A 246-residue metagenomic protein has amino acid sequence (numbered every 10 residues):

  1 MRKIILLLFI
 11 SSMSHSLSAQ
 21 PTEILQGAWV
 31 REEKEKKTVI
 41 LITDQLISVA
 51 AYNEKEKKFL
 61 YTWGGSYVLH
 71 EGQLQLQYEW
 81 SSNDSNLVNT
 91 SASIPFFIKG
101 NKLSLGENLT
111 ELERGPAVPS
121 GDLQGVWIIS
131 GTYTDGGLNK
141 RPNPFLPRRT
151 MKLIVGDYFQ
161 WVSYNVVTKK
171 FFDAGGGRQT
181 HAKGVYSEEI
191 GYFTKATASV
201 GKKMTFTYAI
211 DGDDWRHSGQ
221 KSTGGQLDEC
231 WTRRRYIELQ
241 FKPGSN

Functional and structural regions predicted by a protein language model:
I4-M13: Sec-dependent N-terminal signal peptides
H15-A174, S187-N246: Lipid interaction determinants
G177-H181: Beta-propeller blade signature
A182-Y186: Glycine/small-residue-rich hydrophobic helix-like segments
